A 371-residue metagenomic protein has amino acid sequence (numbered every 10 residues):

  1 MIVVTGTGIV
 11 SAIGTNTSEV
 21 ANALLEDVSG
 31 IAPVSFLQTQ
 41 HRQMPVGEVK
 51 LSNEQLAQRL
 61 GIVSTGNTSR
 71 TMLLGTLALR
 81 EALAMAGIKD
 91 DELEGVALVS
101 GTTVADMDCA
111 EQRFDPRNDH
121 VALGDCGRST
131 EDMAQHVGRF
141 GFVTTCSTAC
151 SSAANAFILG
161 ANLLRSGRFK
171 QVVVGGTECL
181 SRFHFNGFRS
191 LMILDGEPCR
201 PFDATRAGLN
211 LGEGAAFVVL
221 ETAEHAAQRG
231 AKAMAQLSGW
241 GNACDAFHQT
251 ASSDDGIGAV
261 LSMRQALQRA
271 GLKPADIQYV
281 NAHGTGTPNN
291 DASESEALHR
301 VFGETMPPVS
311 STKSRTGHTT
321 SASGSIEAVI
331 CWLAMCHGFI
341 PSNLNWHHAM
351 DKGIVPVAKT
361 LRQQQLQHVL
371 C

Functional and structural regions predicted by a protein language model:
M1-T7, L25-V34, H41-M44, L194 (+2 more regions): Condensing-enzyme catalytic core mediating Claisen C-C bond formation in acyl metabolism
G6, L24, L79, L98 (+9 more regions): Conserved small-residue
G8-V10, T102-A105, T148-S152, G176-S181 (+4 more regions): Acidic, glycine-rich active-site loops and adjacent beta-strand->loop/helix elements that engage anionic groups
I13, S18-S100, S262, A266-P274: Conserved active-site "lid/cap" helical segment
N16-V20, T71-A78, A82, E94 (+14 more regions): General structural feature for long, well-ordered alpha-helical segments within catalytic domains of soluble enzymes
P33-L77, T102-L159, R168, H184-L211 (+1 more regions): Conserved catalytic cysteine-centered active-site region of acyl-thioester-dependent Claisen-condensing enzymes
M85-V99, N118, E131-F142, R165-V172 (+5 more regions): Structural signature of cysteine-dependent C-C bond-forming condensing enzymes
G160-L180: Short glycine/serine-rich loop segments
